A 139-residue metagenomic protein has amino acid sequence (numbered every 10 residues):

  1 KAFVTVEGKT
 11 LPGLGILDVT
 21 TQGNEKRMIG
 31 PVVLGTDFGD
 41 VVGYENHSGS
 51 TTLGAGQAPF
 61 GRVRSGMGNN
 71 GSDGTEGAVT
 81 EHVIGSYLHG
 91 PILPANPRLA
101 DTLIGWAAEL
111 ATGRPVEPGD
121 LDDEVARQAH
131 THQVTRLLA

Functional and structural regions predicted by a protein language model:
K1, V19-T20, N46-G49, L88-G90: Fold-independent oxyanion-binding glycine-rich loops and adjacent beta-strand/coil segments at enzyme active sites
K1-D40: Cysteine-nucleophile active-site neighborhood
T5-K9, D37-D40, G66-G74, E109-E117: Short, glycine- and charge-enriched coil/turn segments that flank and shape catalytic ligand pockets
G15, Y44, I84-S86: Hydrophobic/aromatic beta-strand patches that form the interior of the parallel beta-sheet core in alpha/beta enzyme
T21-N24, S50-L53, P91-A95: Short, acidic Gly/Pro/Ser/Thr-rich loop/turn segments
V33-E81: Catalytic beta-strand/loop cores that center a nucleophilic Ser/Cys/Thr and support acyl-enzyme chemistry
V79-A139: Acyltransferase
